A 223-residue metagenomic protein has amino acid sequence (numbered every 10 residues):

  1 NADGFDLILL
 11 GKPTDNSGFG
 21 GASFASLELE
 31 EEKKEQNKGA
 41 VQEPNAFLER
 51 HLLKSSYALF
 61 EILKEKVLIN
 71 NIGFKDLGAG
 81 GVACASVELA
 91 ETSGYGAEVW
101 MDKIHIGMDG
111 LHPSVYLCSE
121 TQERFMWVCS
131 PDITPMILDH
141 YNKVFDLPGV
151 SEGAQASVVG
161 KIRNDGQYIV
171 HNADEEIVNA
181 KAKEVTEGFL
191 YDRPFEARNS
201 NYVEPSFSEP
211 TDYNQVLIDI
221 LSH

Functional and structural regions predicted by a protein language model:
N1-H223: Glycine/proline-enriched, intrinsically flexible loops and inter-domain linkers
